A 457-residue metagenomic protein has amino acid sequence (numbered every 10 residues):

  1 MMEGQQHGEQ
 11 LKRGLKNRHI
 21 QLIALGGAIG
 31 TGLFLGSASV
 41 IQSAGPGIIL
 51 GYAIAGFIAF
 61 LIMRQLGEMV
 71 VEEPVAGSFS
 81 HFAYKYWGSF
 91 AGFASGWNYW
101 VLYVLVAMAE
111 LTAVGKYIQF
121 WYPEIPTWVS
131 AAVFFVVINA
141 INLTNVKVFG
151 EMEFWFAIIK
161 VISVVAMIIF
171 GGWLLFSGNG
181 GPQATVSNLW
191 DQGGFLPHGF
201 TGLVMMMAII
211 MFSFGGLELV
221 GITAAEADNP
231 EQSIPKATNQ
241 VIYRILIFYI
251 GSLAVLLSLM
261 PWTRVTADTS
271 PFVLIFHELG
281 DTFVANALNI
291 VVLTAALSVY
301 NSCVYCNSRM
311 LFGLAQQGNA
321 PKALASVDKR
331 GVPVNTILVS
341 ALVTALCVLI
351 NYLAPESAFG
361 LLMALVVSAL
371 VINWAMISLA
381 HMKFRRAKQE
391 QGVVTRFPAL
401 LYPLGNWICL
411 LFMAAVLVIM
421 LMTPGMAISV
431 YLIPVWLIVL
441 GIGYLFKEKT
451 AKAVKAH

Functional and structural regions predicted by a protein language model:
M1-A38, Q42-G47, A59-R64, A76 (+4 more regions): Membrane-interface "cap" regions at the ends of multi-pass membrane proteins
M1-G8, H81-Y84, E110-A131, S163-A166 (+4 more regions): Helix-loop-helix connectors at the membrane interface of multi-pass transporters/channels
Q6-L11, I48-I49, Y122-P126, I158-I290: Helix-loop-helix junctions that connect adjacent transmembrane segments in multi-pass membrane transporters
K12, L35-S130, F134, V241-I250 (+1 more regions): Extracellular loop-to-transmembrane helix junctions
V75, N98-A113, F214-A227, T282-K322 (+2 more regions): Membrane-helix boundary/coupling elements in multi-pass transport proteins
H81-Y84, G88, F120, M206 (+2 more regions): TM-loop-TM module centered on a large, flexible mid-protein loop between adjacent transmembrane helices in multi-pass
G115, W128-A184, F214-G215, T238-I242 (+4 more regions): Membrane-interface loop-to-helix entry segments
W155-F156, A323-V334, V371-P424, A453-H457: C-terminal membrane-solvent junction of multi-pass transporters and transport-like membrane proteins
